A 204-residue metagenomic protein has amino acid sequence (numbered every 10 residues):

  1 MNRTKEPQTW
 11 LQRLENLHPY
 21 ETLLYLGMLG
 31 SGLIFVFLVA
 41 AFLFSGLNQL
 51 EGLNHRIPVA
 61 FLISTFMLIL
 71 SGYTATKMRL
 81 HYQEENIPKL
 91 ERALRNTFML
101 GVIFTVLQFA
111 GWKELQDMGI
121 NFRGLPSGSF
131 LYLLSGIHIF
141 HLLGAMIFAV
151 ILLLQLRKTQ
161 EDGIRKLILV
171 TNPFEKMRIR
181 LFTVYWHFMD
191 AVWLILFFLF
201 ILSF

Functional and structural regions predicted by a protein language model:
M1-F204: ...captures the hydrophobic TM-helix bundle architecture rather than a specific catalytic motif, and can also fire on
